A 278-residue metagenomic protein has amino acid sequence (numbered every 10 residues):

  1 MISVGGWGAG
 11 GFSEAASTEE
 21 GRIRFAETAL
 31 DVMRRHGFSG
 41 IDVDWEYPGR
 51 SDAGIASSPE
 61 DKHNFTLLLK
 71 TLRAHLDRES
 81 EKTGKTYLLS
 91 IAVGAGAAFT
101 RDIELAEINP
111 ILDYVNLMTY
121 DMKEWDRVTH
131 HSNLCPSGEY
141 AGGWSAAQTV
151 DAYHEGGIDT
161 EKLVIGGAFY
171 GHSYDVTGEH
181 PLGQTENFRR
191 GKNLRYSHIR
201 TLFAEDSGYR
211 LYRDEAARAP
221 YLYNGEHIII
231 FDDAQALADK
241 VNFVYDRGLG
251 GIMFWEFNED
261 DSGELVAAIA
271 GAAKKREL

Functional and structural regions predicted by a protein language model:
M1-R34, R50, E60, H131 (+1 more regions): Glycan-recognition patch characteristic of GH18 chitinases/ENGases and related GlcNAc/peptidoglycan-binding proteins
I2, V43, L72, V115 (+3 more regions): Conserved, mostly hydrophobic/aromatic
S17-R35, A97-I108, A146-V150, I230-Y245: Short, acidic/polar
A29-P59, D121, M253: Active-site groove signature of glycoside hydrolases
S39, D113, G250: Receiver (REC) domain switch/active-site residues of two-component response regulators
P48-L202: Substrate-binding surface in catalytic domains of secreted glycosidases
H172, D233-L278: Acidic/aromatic/glycine-rich contiguous surface patches that form carbohydrate-binding/processing clefts and analogous
R190-G248: Hydrophobic, secondary-structure "cap" segments at the distal end of domains
